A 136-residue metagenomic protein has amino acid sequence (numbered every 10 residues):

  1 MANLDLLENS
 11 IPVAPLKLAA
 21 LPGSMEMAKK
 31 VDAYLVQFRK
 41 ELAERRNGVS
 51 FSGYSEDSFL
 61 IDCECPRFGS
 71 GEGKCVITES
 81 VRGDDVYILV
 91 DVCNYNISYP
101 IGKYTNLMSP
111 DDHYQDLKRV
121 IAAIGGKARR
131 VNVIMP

Functional and structural regions predicted by a protein language model:
M1-P136: PRPP-associated nucleotide enzymes
